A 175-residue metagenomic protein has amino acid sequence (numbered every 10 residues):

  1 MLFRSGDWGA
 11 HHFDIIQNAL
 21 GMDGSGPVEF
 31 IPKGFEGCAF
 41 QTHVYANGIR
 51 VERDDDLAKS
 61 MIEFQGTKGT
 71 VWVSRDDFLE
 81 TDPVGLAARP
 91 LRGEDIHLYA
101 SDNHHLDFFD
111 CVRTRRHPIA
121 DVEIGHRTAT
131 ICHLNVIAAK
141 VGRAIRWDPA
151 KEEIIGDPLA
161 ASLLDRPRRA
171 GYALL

Functional and structural regions predicted by a protein language model:
M1-L2: Short, small-residue-biased leader/transition segments that mark boundaries at the very start of proteins
G6-G9, F13, Q17-L175: Glycine-enriched catalytic-core subsegment of oxygenase/oxidase enzymes
